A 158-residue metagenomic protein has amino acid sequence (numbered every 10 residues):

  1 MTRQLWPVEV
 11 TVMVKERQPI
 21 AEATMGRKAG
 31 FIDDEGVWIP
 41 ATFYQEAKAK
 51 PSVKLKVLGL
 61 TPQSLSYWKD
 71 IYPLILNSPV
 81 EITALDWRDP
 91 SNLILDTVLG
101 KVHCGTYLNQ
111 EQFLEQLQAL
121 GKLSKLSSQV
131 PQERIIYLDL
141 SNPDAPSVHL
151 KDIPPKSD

Functional and structural regions predicted by a protein language model:
M1-D158: Charged, solvent-exposed interaction patches on well-folded alpha/beta domains that mediate macromolecular contacts
